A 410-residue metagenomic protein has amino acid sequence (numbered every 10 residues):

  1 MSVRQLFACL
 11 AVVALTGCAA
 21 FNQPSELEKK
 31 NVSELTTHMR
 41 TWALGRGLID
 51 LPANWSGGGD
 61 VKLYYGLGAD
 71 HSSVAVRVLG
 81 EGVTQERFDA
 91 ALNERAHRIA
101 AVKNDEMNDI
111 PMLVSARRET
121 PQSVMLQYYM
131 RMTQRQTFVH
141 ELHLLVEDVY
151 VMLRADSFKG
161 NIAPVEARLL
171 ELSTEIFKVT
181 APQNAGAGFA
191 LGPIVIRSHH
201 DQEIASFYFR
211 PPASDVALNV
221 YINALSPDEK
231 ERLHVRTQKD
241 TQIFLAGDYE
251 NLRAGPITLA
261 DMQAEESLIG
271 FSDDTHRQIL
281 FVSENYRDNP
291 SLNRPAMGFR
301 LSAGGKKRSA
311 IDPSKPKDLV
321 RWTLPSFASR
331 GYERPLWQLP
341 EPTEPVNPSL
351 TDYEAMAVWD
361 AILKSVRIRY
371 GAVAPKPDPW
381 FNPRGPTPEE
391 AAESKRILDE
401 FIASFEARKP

Functional and structural regions predicted by a protein language model:
M1-F7: Bacterial N-terminal signal peptides that target proteins for export
T16-G17: C-terminal motif of bacterial Sec signal peptides marking the signal peptidase cleavage site
A20-T41, L48-H140: Post-signal peptide N-terminal segment of secreted/secretory-pathway proteins
P52, L67, F138-H140, R154-S157 (+4 more regions): N-terminal export/ancillary region detector
W55, L153-V195, F299-P410: Surface-exposed amphipathic alpha-helical segments
H97-L144, A217-A310: Signature of long, low-cysteine stretches enriched in small and polar/charged residues
A187-E231: Charge-rich interaction segments
